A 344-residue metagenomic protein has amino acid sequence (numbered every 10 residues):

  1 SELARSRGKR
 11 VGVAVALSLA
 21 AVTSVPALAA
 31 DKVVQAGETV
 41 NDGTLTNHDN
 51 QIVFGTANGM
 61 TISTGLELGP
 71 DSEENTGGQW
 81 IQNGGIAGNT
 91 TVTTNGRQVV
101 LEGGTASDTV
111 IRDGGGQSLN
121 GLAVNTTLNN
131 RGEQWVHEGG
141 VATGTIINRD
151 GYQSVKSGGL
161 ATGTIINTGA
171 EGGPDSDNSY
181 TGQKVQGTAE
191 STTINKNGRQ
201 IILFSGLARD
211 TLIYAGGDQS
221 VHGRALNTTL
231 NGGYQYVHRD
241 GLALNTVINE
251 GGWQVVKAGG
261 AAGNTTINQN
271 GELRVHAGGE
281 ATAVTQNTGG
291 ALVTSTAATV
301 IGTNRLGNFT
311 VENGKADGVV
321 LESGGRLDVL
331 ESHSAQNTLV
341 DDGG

Functional and structural regions predicted by a protein language model:
S1-S18, V22: Bacterial Sec-dependent N-terminal signal peptides
R10, N287-T288: Extracellular interaction modules
V22-S24, E133: Intrinsic disorder/low-complexity segments in short proteins, especially the signal peptide and propeptide regions
V25-A29: Sec/Tat signal peptide C-region and signal peptidase I cleavage site
A30, A36-G43, H48-N50, G55-M60 (+30 more regions): The right-handed parallel beta-helix/beta-solenoid scaffold, focusing on the short coil/turn and N-cap positions
P70-S72: Surface-exposed intrinsically disordered loops and tails
